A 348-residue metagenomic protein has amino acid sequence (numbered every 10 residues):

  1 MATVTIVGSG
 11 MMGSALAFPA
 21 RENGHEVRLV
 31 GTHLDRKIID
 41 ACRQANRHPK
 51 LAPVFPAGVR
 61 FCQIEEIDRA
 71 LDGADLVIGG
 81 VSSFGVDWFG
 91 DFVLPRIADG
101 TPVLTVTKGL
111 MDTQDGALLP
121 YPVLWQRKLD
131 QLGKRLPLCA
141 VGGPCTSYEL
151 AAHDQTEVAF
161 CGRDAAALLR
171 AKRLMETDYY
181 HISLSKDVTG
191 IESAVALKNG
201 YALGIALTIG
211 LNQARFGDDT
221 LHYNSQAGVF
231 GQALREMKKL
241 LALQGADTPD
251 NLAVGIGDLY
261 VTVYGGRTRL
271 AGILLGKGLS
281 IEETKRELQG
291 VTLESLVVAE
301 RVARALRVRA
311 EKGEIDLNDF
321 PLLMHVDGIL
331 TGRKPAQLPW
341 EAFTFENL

Functional and structural regions predicted by a protein language model:
M1-V54, R60-Q63, T113: NAD(P)+-binding Rossmann beta1-loop-alpha1 motif at the extreme N-terminus of oxidoreductases
A2-T3, P102, V326: Residues that mark the start of a beta-strand
G8, G31, T105-T107, G142 (+1 more regions): Short beta-strand/turn micro-motifs composed of small residues that flank or help shape donor/cofactor-binding pockets
A57, F61-Q155, A171: Rossmann-like NAD(P)(H) cofactor-binding subdomain of soluble oxidoreductases
R96, Q131-P137, Q155-P249: Internal alpha-helical scaffold of NAD(P)-dependent oxidoreductase catalytic cores
K198, I205-Q213, T220, N224-L234 (+2 more regions): NAD(P)-dependent Rossmann-like dehydrogenase/reductase catalytic/cofactor-binding core
